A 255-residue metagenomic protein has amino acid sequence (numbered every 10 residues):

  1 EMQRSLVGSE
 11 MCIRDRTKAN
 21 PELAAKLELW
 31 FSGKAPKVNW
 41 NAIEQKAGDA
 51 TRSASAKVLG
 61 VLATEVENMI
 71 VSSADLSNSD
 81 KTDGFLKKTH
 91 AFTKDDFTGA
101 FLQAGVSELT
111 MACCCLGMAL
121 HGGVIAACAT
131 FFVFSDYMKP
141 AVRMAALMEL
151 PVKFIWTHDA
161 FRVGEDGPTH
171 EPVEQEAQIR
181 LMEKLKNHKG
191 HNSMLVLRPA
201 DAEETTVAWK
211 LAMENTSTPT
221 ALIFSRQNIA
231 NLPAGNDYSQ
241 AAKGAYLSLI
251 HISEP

Functional and structural regions predicted by a protein language model:
E1-G8, I13, I250-P255: Single conserved hydrophobic/aromatic residue that forms the stacking wall/gate of nucleotide- or nucleobase-binding
E10, R14-A245: Thiamine diphosphate
